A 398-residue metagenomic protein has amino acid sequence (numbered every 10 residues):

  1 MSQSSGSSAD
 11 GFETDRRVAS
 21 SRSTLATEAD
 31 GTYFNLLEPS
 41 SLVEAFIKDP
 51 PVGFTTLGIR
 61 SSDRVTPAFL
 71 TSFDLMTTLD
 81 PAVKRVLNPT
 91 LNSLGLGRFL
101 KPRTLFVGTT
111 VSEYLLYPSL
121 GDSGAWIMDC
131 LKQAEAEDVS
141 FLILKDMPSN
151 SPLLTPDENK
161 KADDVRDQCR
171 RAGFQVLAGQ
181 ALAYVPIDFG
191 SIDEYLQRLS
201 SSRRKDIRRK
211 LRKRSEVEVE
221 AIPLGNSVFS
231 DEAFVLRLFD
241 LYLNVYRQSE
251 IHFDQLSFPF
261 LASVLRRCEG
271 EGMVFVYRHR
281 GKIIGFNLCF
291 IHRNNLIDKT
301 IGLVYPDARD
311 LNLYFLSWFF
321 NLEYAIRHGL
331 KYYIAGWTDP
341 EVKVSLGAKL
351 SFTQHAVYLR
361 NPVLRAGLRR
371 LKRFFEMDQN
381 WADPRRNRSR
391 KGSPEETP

Functional and structural regions predicted by a protein language model:
S2-G6, F73, D163-E194, H279 (+1 more regions): Active-site/acyl-donor-binding loops of N-acyltransferases
G6-P89, K145-R309, P394-P398: A conserved beta-strand-loop-helix scaffold within acyl/acetyltransferase catalytic domains
F73-Q175, N295-H355: Acyl-donor binding region in acyl/amide transferases
